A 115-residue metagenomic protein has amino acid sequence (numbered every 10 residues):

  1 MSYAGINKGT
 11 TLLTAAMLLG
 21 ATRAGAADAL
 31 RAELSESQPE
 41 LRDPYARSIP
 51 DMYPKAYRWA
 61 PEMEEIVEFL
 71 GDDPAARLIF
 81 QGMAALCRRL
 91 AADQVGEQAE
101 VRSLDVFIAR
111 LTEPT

Functional and structural regions predicted by a protein language model:
M1-E100: Helical "substrate-binding/catalytic lid" subdomain of Rossmann-like NAD(P)-dependent dehydrogenases/reductases
A99-T115: Short, basic/aromatic-enriched C-terminal tail that caps enzymatic domains
